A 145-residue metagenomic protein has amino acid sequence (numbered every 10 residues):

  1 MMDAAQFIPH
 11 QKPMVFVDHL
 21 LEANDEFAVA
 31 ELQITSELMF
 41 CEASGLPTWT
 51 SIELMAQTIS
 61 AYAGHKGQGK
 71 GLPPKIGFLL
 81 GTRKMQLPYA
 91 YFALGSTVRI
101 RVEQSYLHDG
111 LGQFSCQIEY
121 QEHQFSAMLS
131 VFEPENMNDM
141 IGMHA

Functional and structural regions predicted by a protein language model:
M1-Q11: Short aromatic-glycine motifs in intrinsically disordered, low-complexity regions
P9-F16, F92-V98: Short coil-to-beta-strand transition motifs
K12-P47: Catalytic strand-loop segment that frames the active site of acyl-thioester-processing enzymes
V15-D18, L80, I100-V102, A127: Small-residue-enriched segments and motifs
A23-A28, S60, Y106-L111: Short, conserved beta-turn/loop elements at beta-strand boundaries and strand-helix junctions
A43-Y62, I76-L80: Compact, glycine-rich, soluble single-domain proteins
A61-R99: Hydrophobic beta-strand-centered segment that forms part of the acyl-chain substrate-binding groove
A93-R99, E103-A145: HotDog/MaoC-like acyl-thioester-processing domains
